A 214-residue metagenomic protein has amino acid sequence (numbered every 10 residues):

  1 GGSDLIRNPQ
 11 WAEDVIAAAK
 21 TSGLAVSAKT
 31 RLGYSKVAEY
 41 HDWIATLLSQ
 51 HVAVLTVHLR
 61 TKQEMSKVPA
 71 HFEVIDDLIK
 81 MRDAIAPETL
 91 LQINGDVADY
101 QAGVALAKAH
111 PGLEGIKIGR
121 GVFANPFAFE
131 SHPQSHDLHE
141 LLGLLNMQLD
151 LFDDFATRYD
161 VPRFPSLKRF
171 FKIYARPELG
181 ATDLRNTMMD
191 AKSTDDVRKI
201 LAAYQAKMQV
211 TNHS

Functional and structural regions predicted by a protein language model:
G1-W11, K62-F72, Q134-H136: Glycine-rich tight-turn/loop motif centered on a GG-T
S3, A12-K20, V26-T30, S35: Conserved beta-alpha-beta core of the PfkB/ribokinase-like small-molecule kinase fold
S3-D4, L32, G121, F127: Flexible, active-site-adjacent loop/turn segments at secondary-structure boundaries
Q10, D14, T21-A25, Y40-I44 (+4 more regions): Alpha/beta catalytic cores of nucleotide-metabolism and tRNA/nucleoside-modifying enzymes
K29-S35, R60-K62, N94-A98, G121: Active-site beta-loop-alpha junctions enriched in small/polar residues
K36, M65, P126: Glycine/Thr-rich phosphate-binding loops of Rossmann-like dinucleotide-binding domains
V57: N-terminal polybasic phosphate/anion-binding patch
